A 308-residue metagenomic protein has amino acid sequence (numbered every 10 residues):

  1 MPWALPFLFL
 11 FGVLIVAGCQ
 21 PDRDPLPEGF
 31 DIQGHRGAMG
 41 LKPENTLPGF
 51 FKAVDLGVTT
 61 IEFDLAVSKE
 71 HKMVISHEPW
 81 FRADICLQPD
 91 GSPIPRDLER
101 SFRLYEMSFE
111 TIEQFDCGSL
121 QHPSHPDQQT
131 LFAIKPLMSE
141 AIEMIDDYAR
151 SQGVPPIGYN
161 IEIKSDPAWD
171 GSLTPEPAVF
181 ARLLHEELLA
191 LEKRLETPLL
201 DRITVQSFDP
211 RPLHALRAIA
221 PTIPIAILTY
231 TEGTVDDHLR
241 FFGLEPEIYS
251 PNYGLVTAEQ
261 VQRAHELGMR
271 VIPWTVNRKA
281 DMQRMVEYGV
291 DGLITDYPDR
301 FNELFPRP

Functional and structural regions predicted by a protein language model:
P6-I15: Bacterial N-terminal signal peptides
G18-P308: Phosphate-group recognition and catalysis centered on beta-loop-alpha active-site segments
